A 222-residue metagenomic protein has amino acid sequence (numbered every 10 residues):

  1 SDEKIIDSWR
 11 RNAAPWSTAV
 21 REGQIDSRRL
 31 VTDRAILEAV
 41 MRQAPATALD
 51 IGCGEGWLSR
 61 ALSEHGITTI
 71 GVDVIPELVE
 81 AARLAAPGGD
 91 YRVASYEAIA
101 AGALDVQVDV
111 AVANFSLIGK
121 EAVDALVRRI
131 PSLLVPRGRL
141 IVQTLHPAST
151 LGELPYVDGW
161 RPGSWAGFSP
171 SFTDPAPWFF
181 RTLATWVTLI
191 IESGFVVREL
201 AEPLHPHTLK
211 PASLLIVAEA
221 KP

Functional and structural regions predicted by a protein language model:
S1-Q43, W57-L58, A81: Conserved class I S-adenosyl-L-methionine
L49-I51, E55-A100: Class I SAM-dependent methyltransferase SAM/SAH-binding core
A101-A111: A short acidic, Gly/Pro-enriched loop at the edge of an enzyme's catalytic core that lines a small-molecule cofactor
V110-D124: A short SAM/SAH-binding and catalytic strip from SAM-dependent methyltransferases
D124-R139: A short glycine-rich, Lys/Arg-flanked "PGG" loop and its adjoining helix->strand segment in the class I
I141-F168: Conserved class I S-adenosyl-L-methionine
P177-G194, L200: Short alpha-helix
F195, T208-P222: Core SAM-dependent methyltransferase catalytic element
